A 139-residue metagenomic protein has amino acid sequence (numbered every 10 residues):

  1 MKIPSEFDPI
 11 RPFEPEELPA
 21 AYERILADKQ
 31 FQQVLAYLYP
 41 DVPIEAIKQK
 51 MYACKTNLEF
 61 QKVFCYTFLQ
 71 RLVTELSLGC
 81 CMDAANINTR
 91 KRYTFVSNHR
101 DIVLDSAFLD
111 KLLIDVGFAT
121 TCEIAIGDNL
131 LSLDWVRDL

Functional and structural regions predicted by a protein language model:
M1-Y93, H99-D110, I114, A119-T121 (+1 more regions): Membrane-anchoring hydrophobic helices of lipid-metabolizing enzymes
V96-S97, I126: Short beta-strand scaffold positions
A125-L139: Conserved nucleotide-cofactor-binding alpha/beta core module
